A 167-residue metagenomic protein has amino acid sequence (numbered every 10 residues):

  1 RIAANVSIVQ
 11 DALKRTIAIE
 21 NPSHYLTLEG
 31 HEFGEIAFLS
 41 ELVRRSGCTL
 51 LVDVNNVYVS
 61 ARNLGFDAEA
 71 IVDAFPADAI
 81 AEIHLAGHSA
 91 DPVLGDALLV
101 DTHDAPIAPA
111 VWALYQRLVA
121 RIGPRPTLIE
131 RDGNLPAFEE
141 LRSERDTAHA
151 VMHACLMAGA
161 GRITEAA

Functional and structural regions predicted by a protein language model:
R1-T49: Active-site acidic/histidine proton-transfer and metal-coordination neighborhood in alpha/beta enzyme cores
I2-Q10, I36-V43, V72, W112-V119 (+1 more regions): Generic structural signal for well-ordered alpha-helices, preferentially at hydrophobic/aromatic core positions
I17, D53, I83, T127: Conserved, mostly hydrophobic/aromatic
N21-H31, N56-V59, A97-D104: Surface-exposed cleft-lining segments at the edges of enzyme active sites
P22-H24, N55-V59, L85-A90, D132-N134: Active-site beta-loop-alpha junctions enriched in small/polar residues
L28-R44, S60-D73, E139-R142: Distinct, well-ordered alpha-helical segments
A61-I122: Gly/Pro-rich active-site loop or hairpin
F138-T164: C-terminal helical cap(s) of enzyme catalytic domains, especially alpha/beta-barrels
